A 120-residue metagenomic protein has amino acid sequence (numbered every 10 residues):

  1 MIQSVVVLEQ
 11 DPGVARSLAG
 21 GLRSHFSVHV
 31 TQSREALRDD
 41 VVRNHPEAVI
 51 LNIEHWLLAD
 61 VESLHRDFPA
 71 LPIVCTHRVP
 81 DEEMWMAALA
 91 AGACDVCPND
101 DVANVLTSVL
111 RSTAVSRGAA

Functional and structural regions predicted by a protein language model:
I2-P12, L18, V49: Conserved acidic segment of CheY-like receiver
D11-Q32, A36: Two-component/phosphorelay signaling modules centered on CheY-like receiver
Q32-A48, W56: Acidic, metal-coordinating helix/loop segments flanking the phosphotransfer/catalytic sites of two-component signaling
V42-N44, L64-A70, A91: Conserved phosphotransfer cores of two-component systems
E47-D67, D81: Conserved phosphotransfer microenvironments
H77-V96: Alpha4 helix (beta4-alpha4-beta5 surface) of REC/receiver domains from two-component response regulators
N99: A Lys-centered signature of the CheY-like receiver
V105-A120: Receiver (REC) domain switch/output surface
